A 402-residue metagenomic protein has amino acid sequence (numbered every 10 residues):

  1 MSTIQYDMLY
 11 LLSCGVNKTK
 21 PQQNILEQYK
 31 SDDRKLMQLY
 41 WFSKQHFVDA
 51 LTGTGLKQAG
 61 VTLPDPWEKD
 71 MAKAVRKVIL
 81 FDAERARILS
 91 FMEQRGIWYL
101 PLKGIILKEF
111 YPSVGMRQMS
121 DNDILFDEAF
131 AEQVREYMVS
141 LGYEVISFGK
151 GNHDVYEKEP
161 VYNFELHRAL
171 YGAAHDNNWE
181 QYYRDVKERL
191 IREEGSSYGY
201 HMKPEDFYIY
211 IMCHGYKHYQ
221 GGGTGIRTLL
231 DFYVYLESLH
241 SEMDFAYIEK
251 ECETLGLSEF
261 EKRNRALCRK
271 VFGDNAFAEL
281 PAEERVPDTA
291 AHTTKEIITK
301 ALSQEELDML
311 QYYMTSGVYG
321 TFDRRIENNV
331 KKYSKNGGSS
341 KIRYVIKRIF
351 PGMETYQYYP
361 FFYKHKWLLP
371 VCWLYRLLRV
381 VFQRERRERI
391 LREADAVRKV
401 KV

Functional and structural regions predicted by a protein language model:
M1-S120, F126-V402: Conserved NTP-donor binding/palm subdomain of two-metal-ion nucleotidyltransferases/polymerases, i.e., the charged
